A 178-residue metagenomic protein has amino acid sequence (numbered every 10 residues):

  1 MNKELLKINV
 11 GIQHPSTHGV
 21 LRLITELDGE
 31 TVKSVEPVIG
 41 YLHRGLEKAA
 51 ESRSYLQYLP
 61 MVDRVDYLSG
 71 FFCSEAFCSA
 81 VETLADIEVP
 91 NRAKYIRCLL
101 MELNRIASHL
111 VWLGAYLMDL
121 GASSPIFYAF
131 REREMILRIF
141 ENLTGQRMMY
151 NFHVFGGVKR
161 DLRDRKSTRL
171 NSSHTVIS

Functional and structural regions predicted by a protein language model:
M1-R22, E26-R169: Active-site bordering "gate/hinge" segments that shape substrate access to catalytic or cofactor-binding pockets
L170-S178: Single conserved hydrophobic/aromatic residue that forms the stacking wall/gate of nucleotide- or nucleobase-binding
